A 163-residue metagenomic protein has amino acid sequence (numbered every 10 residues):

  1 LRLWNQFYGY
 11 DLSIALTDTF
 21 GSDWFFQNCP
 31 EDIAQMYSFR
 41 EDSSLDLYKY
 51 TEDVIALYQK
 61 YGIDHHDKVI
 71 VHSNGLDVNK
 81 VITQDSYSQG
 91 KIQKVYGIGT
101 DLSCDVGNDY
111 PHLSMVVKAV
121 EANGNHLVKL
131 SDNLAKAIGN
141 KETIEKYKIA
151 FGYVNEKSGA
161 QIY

Functional and structural regions predicted by a protein language model:
L1-E41, L45-Y50, L57-Y58, S88 (+1 more regions): Buried, small/hydrophobic-residue-enriched core segments of structured protein domains
S22, L45-K68, L76-Y163: Gly/Ser/Thr/Ala-enriched C-terminal appendages of enzymes
